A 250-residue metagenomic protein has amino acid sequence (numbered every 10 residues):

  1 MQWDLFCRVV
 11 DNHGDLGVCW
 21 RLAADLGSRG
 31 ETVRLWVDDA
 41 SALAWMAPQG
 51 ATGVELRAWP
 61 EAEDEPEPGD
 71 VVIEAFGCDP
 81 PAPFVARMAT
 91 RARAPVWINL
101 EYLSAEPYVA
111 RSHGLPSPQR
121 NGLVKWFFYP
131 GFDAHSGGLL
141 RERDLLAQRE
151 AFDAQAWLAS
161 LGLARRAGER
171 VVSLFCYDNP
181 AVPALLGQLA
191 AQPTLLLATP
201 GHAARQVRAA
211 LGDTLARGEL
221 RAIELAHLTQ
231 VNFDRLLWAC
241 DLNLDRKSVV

Functional and structural regions predicted by a protein language model:
M1-D4: Extreme N-terminal starter segment of soluble prokaryotic enzymes
F6-G122: Active-site and donor-binding regions of nucleotide-sugar-utilizing enzymes
W20-A23, A82, H227-V250: A donor-sugar binding/catalytic signature common to diverse glycosyltransferases and related nucleotide-sugar
R34, R57, I73, V96-I98 (+4 more regions): Hydrophobic/aromatic beta-strand patches that form the interior of the parallel beta-sheet core in alpha/beta enzyme
V37-D38, W59, E74-F76, L100-E101 (+4 more regions): Short His-Asn-centered micro-motif
E61-P68, A105-P107, A134-G137, A204-R205 (+1 more regions): A short acidic, often aromatic-flanked loop/helix-cap motif at beta-alpha or helix-coil junctions that lines enzyme
E101-P183: A nucleotide-sugar donor-handling region in carbohydrate enzymes
A156-L158, A164-R235: Donor-nucleotide binding loops and adjacent catalytic segments primarily of GT-B fold Leloir glycosyltransferases
